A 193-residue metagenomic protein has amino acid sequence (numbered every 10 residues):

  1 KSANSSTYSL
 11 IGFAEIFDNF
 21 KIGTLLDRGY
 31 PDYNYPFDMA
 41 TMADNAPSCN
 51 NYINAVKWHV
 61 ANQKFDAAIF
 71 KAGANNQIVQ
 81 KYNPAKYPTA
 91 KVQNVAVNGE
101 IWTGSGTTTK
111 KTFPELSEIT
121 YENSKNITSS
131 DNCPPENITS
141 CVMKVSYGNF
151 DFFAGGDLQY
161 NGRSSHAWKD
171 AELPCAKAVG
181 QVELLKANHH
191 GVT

Functional and structural regions predicted by a protein language model:
K1-S6, L185-H189: Metallo-beta-lactamase
S2-G162, H166, D170: Flexible, acidic/histidine-containing loops and adjacent segments that form or flank the divalent-metal
L26, S164-T193: Long, structured stretches of catalytic cores involved in phosphate-ester chemistry, encompassing
